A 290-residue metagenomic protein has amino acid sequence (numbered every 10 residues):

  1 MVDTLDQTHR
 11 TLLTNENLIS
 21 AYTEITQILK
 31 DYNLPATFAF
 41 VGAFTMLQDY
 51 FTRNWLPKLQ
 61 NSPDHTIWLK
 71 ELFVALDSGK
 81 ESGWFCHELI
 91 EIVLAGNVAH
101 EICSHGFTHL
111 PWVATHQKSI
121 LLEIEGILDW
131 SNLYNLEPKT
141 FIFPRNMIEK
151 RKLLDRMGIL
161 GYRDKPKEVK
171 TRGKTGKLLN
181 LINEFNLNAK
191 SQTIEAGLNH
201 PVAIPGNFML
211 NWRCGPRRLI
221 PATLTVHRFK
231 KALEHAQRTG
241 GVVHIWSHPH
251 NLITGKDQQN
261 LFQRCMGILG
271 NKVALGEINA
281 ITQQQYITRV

Functional and structural regions predicted by a protein language model:
M1-T140, R145-V202, A222-H244, I253-V290: Catalytic alpha-helical scaffold of carbohydrate-active enzymes acting on polysaccharides/glycoconjugates
P201-R218, S247-N251: Active-site clefts of carbohydrate-active enzymes
